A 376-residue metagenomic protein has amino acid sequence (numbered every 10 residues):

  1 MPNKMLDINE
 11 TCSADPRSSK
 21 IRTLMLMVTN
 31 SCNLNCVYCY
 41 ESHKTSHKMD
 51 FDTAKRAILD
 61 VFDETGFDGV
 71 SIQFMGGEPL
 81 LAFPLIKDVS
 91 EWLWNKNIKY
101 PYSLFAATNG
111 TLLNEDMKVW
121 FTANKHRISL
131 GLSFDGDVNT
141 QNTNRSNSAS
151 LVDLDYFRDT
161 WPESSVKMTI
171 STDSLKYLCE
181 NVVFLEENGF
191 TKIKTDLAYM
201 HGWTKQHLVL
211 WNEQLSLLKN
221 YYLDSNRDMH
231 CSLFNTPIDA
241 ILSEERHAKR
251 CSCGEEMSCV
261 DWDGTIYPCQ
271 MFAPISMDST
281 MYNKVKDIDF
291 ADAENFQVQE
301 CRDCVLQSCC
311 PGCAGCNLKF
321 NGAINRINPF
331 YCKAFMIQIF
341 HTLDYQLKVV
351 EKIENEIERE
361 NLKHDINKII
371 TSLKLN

Functional and structural regions predicted by a protein language model:
M1-M25: N-terminal [4Fe-4S]-dependent radical SAM core
P16-D52: Canonical Radical SAM [4Fe-4S] cluster-binding loop centered on the CxxxCxxC motif and its immediate flanking residues
V28-N35, E78-L81, C301-R302, Q307-S308: Cysteine-centered iron-sulfur cluster-binding motifs in ferredoxin-type domains/subunits of redox enzymes
C32, C36, F74, G264: Conserved, mostly hydrophobic/aromatic
K48-M49, T53, R145-A149, Q206-E213: Alpha-helix N-cap and loop-to-helix initiation/capping positions
I58-M75, A82-M200, T204: Radical SAM/AdoMet-radical enzyme domain recognition
W203-S276: A C-terminal junction/extension of Radical SAM enzymes
M271-N376: Flexible mid-to-C-terminal extensions adjoining Fe-S/redox cofactors in radical SAM and related proteins
